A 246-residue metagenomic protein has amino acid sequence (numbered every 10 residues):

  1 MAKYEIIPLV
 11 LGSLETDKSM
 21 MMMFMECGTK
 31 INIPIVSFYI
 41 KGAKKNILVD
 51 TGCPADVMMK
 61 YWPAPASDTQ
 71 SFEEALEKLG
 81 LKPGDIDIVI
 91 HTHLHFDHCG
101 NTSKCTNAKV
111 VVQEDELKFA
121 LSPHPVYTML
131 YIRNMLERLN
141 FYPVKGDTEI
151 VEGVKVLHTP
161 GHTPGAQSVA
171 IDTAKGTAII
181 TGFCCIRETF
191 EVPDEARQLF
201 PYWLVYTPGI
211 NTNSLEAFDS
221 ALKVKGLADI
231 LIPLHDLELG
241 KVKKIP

Functional and structural regions predicted by a protein language model:
M1-I6, K41-N46, T148-V156, T173-T177: Beta-strand-turn-beta hairpins that frame and shape the catalytic cleft of phosphate-ester-processing enzymes
L11-E74, S168-G182, I186: Conserved beta-strand hairpin/beta-sheet module of binuclear metal-dependent hydrolase folds, prominently
T51-C53, L94, E116, H162-T163 (+2 more regions): Active-site metal-binding loops of divalent metal-dependent hydrolases
K60-P63, P123-H124, K243: Short, solvent-exposed loop/turn segments at secondary-structure boundaries
S67-Q70, E74-D85, K109-H158, T163 (+2 more regions): Metallo-beta-lactamase
T69, E74, K175-P246: Cap/insert and terminal regions of metallo-dependent hydrolase folds
I86-D97: Metallo-beta-lactamase
T102-T106: Short, conserved loop/helix-junction motifs that constitute active-site signature segments in enzyme catalytic cores
